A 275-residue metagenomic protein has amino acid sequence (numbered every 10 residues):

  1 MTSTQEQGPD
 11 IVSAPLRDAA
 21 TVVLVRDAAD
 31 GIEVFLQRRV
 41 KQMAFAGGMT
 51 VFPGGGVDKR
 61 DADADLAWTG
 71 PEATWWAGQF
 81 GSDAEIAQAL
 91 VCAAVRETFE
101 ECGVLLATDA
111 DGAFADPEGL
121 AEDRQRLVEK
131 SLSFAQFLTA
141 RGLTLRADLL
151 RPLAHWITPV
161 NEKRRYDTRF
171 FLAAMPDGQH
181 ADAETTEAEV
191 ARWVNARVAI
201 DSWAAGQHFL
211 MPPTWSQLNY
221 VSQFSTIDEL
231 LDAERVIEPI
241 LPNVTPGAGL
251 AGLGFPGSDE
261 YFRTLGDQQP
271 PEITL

Functional and structural regions predicted by a protein language model:
M1-L275: N-terminal leader/linker segments that precede catalytic domains of diphosphate-processing enzymes
